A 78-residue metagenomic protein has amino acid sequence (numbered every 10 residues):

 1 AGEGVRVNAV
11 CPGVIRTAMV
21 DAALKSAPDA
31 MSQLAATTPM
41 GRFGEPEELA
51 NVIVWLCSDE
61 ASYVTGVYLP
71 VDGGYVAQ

Functional and structural regions predicted by a protein language model:
A1, R6, V64-G66: Short, small/polar-rich loop/turn modules that mediate ligand/substrate recognition or access, typified
A1-E3, I15, G44, C57: A short hydrophobic alpha-helix cap/turn motif
R6-N8, R42: Short, cationic motifs built from Arg/Lys/His that form the positively charged side of catalytic pockets
C11-A22: Short, flexible catalytic-loop segment of classical short-chain dehydrogenase/reductase
D21, M31-A35, V54: Solvent-exposed, non-membrane alpha-helical residues enriched in polar/charged side chains
A22-S26, V67: Residue-level signal for well-ordered alpha-helical positions
P28-E48: Catalytic Tyr-x(3-8)-Lys segment
R42-V71, Y75-V76: C-terminal substrate-recognition "lid" of short-chain dehydrogenase/reductases
